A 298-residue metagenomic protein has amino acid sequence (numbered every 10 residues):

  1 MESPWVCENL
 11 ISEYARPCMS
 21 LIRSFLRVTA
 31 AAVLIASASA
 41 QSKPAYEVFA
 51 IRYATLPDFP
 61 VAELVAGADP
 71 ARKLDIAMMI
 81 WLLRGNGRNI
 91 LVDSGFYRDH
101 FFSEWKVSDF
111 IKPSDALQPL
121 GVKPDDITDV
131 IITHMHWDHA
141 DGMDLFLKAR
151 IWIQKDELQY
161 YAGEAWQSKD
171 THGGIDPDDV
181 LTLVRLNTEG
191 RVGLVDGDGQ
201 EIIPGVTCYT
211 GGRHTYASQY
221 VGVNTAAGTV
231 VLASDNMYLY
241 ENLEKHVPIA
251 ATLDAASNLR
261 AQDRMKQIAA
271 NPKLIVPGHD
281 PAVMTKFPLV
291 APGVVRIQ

Functional and structural regions predicted by a protein language model:
R27-S37: Bacterial N-terminal signal peptides
K43, I111-V122, D126, D156-T210 (+1 more regions): Metallo-beta-lactamase
E47-R52, A68, K73-D75, I80-R84 (+3 more regions): Core dinuclear metal-dependent hydrolase active-site scaffold
Y53-A54, S94-F96, M135, D156-E157 (+3 more regions): Active-site metal-binding loops of divalent metal-dependent hydrolases
D58-I80, R84-D129: Pre-active-site segment of Zn-dependent metallo-hydrolases
V107-I111, Y216-Q298: Cap/insert and terminal regions of metallo-dependent hydrolase folds
I127-D138: Metallo-beta-lactamase
